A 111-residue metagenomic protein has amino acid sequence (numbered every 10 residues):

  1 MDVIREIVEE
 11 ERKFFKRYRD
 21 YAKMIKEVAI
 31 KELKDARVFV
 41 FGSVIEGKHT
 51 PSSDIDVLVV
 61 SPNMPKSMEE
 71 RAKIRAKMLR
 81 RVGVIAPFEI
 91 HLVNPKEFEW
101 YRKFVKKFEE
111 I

Functional and structural regions predicted by a protein language model:
M1-F39, I45-S52, P62-I111: Catalytic core of pol beta-like nucleotidyltransferases
